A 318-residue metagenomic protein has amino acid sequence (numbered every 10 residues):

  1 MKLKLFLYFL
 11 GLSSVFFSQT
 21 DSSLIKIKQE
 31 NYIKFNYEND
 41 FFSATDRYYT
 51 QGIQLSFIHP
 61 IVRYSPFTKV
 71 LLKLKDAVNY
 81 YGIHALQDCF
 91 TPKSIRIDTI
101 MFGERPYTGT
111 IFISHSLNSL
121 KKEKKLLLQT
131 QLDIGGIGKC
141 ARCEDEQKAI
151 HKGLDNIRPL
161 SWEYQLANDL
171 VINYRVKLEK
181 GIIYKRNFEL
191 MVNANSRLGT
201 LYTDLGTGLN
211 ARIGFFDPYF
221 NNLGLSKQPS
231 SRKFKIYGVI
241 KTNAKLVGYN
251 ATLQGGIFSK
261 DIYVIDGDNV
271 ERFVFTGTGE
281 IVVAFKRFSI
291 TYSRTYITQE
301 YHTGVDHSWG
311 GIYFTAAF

Functional and structural regions predicted by a protein language model:
M1-I25, F318: Bacterial Sec-dependent N-terminal signal peptides
Q19-Q29, I61-N79, K121-Q129, I182-L190 (+1 more regions): Short loop/turn motifs that connect adjacent beta-strands in outer-membrane beta-barrel proteins
I27-K69: N-terminal ordered "arm"
Y32-F41, F67-K69, F188-L198, N222-G224 (+2 more regions): Transmembrane beta-strand segments that form the barrel wall of outer-membrane beta-barrel proteins
R47-I53, N79, Y107-I111, L128 (+5 more regions): Residues that define the transmembrane beta-barrel architecture of outer-membrane proteins
I53-H59, A85, I113-S119, I134 (+7 more regions): Residues on the lipid-exposed face of transmembrane beta-strands in outer-membrane beta-barrel proteins
L74-E144: Long, hydrophobic/aromatic-enriched structural stretches that serve as scaffold segments
S94, F216-F318: Outer membrane beta-barrel transmembrane domains
